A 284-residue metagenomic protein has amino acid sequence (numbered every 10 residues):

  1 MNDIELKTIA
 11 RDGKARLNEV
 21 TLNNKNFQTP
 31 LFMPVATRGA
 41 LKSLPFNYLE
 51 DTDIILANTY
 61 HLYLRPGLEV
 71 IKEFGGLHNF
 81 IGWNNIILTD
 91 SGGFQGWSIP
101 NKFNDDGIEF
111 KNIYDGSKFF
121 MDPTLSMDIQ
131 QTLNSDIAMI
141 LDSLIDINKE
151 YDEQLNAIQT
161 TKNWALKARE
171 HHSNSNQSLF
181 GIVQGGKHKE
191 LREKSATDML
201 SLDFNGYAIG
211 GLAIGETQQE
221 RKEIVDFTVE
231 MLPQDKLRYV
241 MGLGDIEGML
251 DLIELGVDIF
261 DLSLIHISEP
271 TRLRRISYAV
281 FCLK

Functional and structural regions predicted by a protein language model:
M1-S173: Non-catalytic, usually N-terminal nucleic-acid engagement modules in DNA/RNA processing proteins
P34-R38, Y60, G92-F94, S143 (+3 more regions): Active-site beta-loop-alpha junctions enriched in small/polar residues
D51-T52, N134-S135, M199-Y207, P233-D235 (+1 more regions): Glycine-enriched alpha-helix->loop->beta-strand junction motifs that scaffold or abut catalytic
I86, N174-G181, M231-M241: Short beta-strand/loop segments at the ligand-binding rim of alpha/beta enzyme cores
T132-D136, T160-L179, Q184-I214: Alpha/beta enzyme core
E190, K194-T197, D245-V257: Catalytic cores of alpha/beta
L243, V257-L264, S268: Short helix/strand-capping turn motifs
I265-K284: Single conserved hydrophobic/aromatic residue that forms the stacking wall/gate of nucleotide- or nucleobase-binding
